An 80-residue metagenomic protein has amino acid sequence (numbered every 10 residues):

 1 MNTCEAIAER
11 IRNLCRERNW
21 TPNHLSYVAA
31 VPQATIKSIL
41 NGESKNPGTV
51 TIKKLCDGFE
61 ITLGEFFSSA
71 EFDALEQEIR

Functional and structural regions predicted by a protein language model:
M1-N23: A short, Lys/Arg-rich alpha-helix, primarily the initiator
L14, V28, I39, S69: Residues in the recognition helix of alpha-helical DNA-binding motifs
C15, S26, C56: The alpha-helix within a helix-turn-helix
N19-S38: Short alpha-helical DNA-recognition segment
P32, E43, A70-A74: The DNA-recognition helices of helix-turn-helix-type DNA-binding domains
S38, F67-R80: Short, charged recognition helix plus adjacent turn of helix-turn-helix-like nucleic-acid-binding domains
E43-D57: Short, basic-rich loop-to-helix N-cap that marks the start of a DNA-contacting helix
D57-E65: Intrinsically disordered, low-complexity basic tails/linkers immediately adjacent to helix-turn-helix/homeobox/MYB/SANT
